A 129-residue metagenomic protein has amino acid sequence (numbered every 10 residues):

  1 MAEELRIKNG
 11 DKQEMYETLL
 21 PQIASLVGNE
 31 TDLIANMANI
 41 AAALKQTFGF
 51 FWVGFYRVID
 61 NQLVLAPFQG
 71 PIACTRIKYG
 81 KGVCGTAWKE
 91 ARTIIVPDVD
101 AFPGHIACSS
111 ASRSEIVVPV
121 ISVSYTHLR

Functional and structural regions predicted by a protein language model:
M1-A66: Intrinsically disordered, low-complexity terminal regulatory regions
F50, S112-E115: Short coil/loop residues immediately preceding or within conserved phosphate-binding loops of NTP-utilizing enzyme
V58, Q62-S110: Regulatory sensory and allosteric helical modules in signal-transduction proteins and certain transcription factors
I59, S122-V123: Short, ordered coil/turn segments that flank beta-strands lining enzyme active or ligand-binding pockets
E90, V123-S124: Residue-level recognition of short loop/turn positions
S114-S122: A short, aliphatic-rich beta-strand micro-motif
T126-R129: Conserved small/polar residues in nucleotide/adenosyl-binding loops
